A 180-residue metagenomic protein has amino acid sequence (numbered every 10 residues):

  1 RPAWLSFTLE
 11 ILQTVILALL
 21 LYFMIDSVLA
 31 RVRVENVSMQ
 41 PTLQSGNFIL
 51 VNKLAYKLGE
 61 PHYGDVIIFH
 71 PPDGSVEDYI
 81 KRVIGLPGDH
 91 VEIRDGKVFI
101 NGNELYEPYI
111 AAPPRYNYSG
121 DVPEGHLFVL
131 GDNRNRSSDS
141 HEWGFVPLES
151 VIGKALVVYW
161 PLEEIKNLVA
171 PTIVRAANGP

Functional and structural regions predicted by a protein language model:
R1-D78, L148-S150, K154-P180: Protein maturation boundaries and topogenic segments
S38-T42, K57-E60, R82, G88 (+3 more regions): Short, surface-exposed secondary-structure edge patches
D78-N103: Mid-length scaffold segments of soluble, non-membrane domains
I100-R115: PP2C/PPM family metal-dependent serine/threonine protein phosphatase catalytic domain, recognizing the conserved
S119-E124, G144, E149-S150, G179-P180: Solvent-exposed soluble domains appended to multi-pass membrane proteins
G131: Phosphate/adenylate-binding glycine loop and adjacent helical scaffold
N135-G144: Active-site loop architecture of trypsin-fold serine endopeptidases
